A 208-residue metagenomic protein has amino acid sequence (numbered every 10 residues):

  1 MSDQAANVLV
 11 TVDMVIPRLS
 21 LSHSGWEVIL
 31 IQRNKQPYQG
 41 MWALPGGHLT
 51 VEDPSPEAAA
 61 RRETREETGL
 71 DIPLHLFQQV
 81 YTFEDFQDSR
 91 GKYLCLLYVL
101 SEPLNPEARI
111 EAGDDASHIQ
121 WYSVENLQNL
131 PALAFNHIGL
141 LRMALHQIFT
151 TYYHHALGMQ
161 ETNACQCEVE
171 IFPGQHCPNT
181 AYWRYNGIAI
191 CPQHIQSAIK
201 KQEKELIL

Functional and structural regions predicted by a protein language model:
M1-A43, E57, I72-P73: N-terminal strand-loop-strand
R18-S20, Q87, V169-P173: Short acidic, glycine-rich loop/turn motifs
S22-R33, E107-D114, A189: Short, well-ordered strand-loop elements centered on a beta-strand within folded domains, enriched for acidic residues
Q39-A43, Q120, Q202-E203: A short, polar/proline- and glycine-enriched secondary-structure boundary/capping micro-motif
A43, V99, I190: Conserved beta-strand segments that form the floor/walls of ligand-binding pockets within enzyme and binding domains
L49-F149, H155-L157: Unchanged
H154-L208: Intrinsically disordered, low-complexity regulatory regions of eukaryotic proteins
